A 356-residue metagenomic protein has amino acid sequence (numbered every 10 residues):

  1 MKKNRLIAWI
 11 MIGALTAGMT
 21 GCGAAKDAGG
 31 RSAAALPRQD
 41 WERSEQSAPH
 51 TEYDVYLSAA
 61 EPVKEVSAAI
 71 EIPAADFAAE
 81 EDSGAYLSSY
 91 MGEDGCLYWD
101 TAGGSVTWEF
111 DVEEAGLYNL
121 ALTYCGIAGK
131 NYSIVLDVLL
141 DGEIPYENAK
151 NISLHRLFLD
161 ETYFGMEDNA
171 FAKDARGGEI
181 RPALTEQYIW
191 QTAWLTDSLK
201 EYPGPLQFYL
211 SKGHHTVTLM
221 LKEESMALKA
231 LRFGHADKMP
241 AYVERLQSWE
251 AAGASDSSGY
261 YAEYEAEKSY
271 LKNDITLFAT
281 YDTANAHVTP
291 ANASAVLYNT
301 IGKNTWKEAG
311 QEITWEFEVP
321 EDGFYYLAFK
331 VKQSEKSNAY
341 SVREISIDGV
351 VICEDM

Functional and structural regions predicted by a protein language model:
M1-I10: Bacterial N-terminal signal peptides that target proteins for export
G18-G21: C-terminal motif of bacterial Sec signal peptides marking the signal peptidase cleavage site
G23-M356: Extracytoplasmic
